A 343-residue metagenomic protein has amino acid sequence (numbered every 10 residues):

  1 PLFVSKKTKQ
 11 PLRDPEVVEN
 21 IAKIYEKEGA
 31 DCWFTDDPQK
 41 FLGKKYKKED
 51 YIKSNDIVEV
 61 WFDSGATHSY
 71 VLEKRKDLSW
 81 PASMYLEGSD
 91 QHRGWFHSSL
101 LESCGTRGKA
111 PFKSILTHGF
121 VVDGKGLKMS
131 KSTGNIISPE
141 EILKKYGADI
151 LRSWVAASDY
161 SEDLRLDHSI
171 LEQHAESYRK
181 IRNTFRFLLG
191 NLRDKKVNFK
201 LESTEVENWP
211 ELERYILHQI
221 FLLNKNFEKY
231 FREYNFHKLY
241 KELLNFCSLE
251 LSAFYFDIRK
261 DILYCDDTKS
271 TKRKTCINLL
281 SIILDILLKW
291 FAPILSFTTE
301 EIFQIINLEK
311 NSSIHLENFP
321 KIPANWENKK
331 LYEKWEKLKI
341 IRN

Functional and structural regions predicted by a protein language model:
P1-D194, I216-R259, L263-Y264, N278-A292: Structured secondary-structure scaffolds
V4, K9-E16, Y51-K53, K195-K225 (+1 more regions): Acidic, turn-prone loop/beta-hairpin segments
